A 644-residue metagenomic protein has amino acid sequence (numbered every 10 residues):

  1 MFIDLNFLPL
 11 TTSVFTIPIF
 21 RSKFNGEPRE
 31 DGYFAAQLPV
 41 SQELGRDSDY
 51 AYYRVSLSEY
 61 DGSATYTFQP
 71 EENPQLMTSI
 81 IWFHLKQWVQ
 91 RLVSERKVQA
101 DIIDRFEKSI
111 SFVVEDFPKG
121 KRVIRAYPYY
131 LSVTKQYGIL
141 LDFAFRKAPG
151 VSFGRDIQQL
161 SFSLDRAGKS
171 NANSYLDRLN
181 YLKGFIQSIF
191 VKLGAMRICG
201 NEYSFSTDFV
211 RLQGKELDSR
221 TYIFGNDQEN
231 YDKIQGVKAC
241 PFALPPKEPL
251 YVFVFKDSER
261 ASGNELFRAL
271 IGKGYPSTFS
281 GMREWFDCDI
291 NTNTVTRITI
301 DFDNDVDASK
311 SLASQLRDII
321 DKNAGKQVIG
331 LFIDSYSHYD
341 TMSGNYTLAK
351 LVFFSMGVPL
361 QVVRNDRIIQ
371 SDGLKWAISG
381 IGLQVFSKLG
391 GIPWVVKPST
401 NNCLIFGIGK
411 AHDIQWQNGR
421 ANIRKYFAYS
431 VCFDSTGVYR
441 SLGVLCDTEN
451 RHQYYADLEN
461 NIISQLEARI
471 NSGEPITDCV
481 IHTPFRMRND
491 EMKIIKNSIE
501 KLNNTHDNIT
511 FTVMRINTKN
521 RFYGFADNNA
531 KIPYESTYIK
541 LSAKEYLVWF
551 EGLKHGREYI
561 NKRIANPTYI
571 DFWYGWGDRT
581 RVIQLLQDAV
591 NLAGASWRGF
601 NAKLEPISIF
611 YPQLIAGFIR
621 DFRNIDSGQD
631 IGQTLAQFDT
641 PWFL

Functional and structural regions predicted by a protein language model:
M1-D116, G120-K121, R125, Y130-L131 (+4 more regions): Long, contiguous domain-sized segments
K121, V133-Q158, R260-N264, H338-T341 (+1 more regions): Short, surface-exposed beta-strand/loop "edge" segments at domain boundaries and coil↔beta transitions
S152-P249, A261-E265, I405-G407, Q415: Long, contiguous juxta-domain segments that are non-catalytic but functionally important
A172, G263, S309-A313, I631: Short amphipathic alpha-helical segments that mediate assembly, nucleic-acid/protein binding, or membrane association
G200, S204-D232, F255, F279-L312 (+1 more regions): Acidic/glycine-enriched edge-of-secondary-structure segments
F224-P245, K310-S314, I381-G391, T400: Short linear interaction motifs
P249-Y251, D478-C479: Short, solvent-exposed linear motifs at loop/edge-of-secondary-structure regions
L250-V252, S258-D287: Gly/serine-rich nucleotide phosphate-binding loop at the start of the catalytic core of nucleotide/ADP-ribose-handling
